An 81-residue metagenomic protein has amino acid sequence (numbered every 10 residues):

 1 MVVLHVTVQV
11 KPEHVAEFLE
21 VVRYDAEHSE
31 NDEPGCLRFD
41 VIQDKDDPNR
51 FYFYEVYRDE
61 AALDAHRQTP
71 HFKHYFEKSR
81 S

Functional and structural regions predicted by a protein language model:
V2, V41-N49, Y75-S81: Glycine-rich beta-strand-turn "strand-cap" elements at beta-sheet edges
V2-V8, Y54: Active-site-flanking beta-strand signature of metal-NTP-handling nucleotidyl enzymes and homologous cyclase-like
Q9-E13, Y57-R58: Structural beta->alpha junctions
V10, F53, K78: Localized chelating/binding microdomains that coordinate divalent metal ions or stabilize phosphate-bearing
H14-F18: Short, conserved charged micro-motifs
L19-R23: Short amphipathic alpha-helical segment that frequently serves as the phosphate-/nucleotide-binding helix
Y24-C36, V56-S81: An amphipathic, aromatic/His-enriched active-site/gating alpha helix that lines ligand/cofactor pockets
E27-F51: Short, glycine- and small/hydrophobic-rich beta-strand elements in well-ordered beta-sheets
